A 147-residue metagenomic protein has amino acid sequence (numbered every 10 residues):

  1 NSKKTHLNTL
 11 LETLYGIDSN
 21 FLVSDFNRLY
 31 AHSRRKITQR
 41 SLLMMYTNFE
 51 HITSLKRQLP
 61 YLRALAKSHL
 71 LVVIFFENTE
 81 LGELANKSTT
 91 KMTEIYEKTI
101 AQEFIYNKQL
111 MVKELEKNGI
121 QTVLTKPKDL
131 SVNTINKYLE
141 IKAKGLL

Functional and structural regions predicted by a protein language model:
N1-L147: Exposed, interaction-prone extracellular/peripheral surfaces
